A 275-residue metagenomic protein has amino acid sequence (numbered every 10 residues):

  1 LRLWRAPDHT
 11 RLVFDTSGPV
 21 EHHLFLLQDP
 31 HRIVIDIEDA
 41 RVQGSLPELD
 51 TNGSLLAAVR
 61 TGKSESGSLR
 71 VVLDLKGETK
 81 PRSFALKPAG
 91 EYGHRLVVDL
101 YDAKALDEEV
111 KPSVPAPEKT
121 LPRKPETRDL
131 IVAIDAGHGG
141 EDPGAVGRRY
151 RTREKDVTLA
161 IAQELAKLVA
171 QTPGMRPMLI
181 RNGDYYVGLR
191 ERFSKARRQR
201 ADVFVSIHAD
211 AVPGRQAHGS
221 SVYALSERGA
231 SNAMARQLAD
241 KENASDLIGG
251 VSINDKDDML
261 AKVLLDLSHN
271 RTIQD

Functional and structural regions predicted by a protein language model:
L1-V132: Signal-peptide-cleaved, periplasmic/extracellular N-terminal interaction regions immediately downstream of the signal
L49, L56-V59, V146-G147, L238 (+1 more regions): Short clusters of hydrophobic/aromatic residues that line enzyme substrate/ligand-binding pockets
K111-D258, H269-Q274: Catalytic-core regions of hydrolytic enzymes
A261-L267: Flexible glycine/proline-enriched surface loops and loop-helix/loop-strand junctions
